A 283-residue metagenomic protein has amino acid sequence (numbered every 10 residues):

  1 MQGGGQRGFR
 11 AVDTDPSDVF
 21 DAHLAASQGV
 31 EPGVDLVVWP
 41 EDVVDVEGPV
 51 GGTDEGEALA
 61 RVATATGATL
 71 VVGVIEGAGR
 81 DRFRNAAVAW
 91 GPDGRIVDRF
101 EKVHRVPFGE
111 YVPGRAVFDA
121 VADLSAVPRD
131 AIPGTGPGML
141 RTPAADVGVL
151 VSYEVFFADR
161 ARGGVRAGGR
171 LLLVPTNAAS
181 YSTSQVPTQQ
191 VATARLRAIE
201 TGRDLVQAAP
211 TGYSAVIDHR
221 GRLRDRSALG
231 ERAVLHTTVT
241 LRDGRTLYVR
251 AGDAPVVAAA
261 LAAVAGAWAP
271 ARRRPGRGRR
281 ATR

Functional and structural regions predicted by a protein language model:
M1-R283: Enzyme catalytic cores with a strong preference for nitrogen-chemistry domains
